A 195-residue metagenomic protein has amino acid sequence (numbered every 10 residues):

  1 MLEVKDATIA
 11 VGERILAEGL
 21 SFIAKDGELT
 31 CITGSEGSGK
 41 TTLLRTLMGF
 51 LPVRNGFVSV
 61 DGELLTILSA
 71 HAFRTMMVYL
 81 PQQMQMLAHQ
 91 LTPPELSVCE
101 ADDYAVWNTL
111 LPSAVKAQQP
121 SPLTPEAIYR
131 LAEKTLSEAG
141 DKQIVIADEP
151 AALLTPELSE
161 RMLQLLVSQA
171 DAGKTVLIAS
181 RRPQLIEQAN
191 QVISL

Functional and structural regions predicted by a protein language model:
L2, L16-G19: Conserved structural motif at the start of ABC-family nucleotide-binding domains
I23-A24, A72: Conserved hydrophobic segment flanking the Walker A/P-loop of ABC-type ATPase nucleotide-binding domains
C31, H71-M86: ABC nucleotide-binding domain signature
T33-S35: The feature captures the beta-strand-to-loop junction immediately N-terminal to the Walker
M48: Helix-to-loop junction immediately C-terminal to a conserved catalytic motif
G56-L64, F73: Conserved ABC transporter NBD signature motif
Q83-A114, Q119: Q-loop/switch helix immediately C-terminal to the Walker
I146-P150, L154: Walker B catalytic motif
